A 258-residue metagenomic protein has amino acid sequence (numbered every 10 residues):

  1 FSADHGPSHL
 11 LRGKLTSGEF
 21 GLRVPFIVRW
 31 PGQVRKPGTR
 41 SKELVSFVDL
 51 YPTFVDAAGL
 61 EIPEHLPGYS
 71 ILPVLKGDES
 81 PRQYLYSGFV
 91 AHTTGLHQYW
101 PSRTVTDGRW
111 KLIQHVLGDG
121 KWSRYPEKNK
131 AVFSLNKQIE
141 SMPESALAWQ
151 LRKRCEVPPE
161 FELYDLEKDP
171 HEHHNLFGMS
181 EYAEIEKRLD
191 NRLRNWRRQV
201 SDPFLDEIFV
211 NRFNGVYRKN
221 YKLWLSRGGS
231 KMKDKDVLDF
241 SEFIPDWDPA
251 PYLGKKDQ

Functional and structural regions predicted by a protein language model:
F1-A3, P25-V28, L50-V55, E162-D165 (+1 more regions): Beta-strand elements within well-structured catalytic alpha/beta cores of enzymes that handle phosphate/sulfate esters
F1-S46, P67, K222, S230: Histidine-centered active-site microenvironments of extracellular/periplasmic hydrolases and transferases
H5-H9, A58-E162, E184: C-terminal cap/loop subdomain of S1 sulfatases and analogous C-terminal strand-loop tails that border
R23, E144-F161, L166-Q258: Long, internal low-complexity/basic segments
F26, S70, L85, N175-L176: Conserved beta-strand positions that form and line the central face of beta-propeller blades
P31-G32, K42-E79, K168: Non-catalytic, well-ordered alpha-helical segments in soluble enzyme domains
T53, A57, I113, W196-Q199: Short alpha-helical functional segments enriched in proximate histidine and acidic residues
